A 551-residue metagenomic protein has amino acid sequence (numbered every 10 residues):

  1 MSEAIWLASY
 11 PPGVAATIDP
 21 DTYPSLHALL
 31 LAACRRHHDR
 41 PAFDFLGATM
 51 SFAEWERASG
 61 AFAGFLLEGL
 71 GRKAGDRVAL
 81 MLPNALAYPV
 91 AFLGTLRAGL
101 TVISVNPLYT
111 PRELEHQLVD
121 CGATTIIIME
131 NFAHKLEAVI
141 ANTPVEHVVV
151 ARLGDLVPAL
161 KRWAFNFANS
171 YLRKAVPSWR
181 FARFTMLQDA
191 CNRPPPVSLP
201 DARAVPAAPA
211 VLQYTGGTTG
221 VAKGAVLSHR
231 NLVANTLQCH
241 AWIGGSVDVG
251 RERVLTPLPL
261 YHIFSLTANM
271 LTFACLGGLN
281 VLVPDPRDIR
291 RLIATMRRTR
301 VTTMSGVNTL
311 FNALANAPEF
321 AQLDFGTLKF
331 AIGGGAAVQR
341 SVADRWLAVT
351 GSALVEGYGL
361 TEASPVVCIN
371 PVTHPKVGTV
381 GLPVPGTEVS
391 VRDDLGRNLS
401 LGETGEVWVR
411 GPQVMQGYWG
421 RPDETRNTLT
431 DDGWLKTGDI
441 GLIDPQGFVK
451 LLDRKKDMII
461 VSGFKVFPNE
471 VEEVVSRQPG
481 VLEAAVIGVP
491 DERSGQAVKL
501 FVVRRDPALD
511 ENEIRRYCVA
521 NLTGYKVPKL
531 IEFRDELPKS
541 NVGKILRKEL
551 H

Functional and structural regions predicted by a protein language model:
A15-P24, L156, N166-P209: Flexible, low-complexity linker/hinge segments
D21-T22, L31, D39-K73, A79-A85 (+3 more regions): Conserved AMP-binding/adenylate-forming core of the ANL superfamily
G69-K73, R193-A208, L212-L255, G278: Conserved adenylate-forming
L82, L100-H116, E130-K135, L153 (+3 more regions): ATP-dependent adenylate-forming carboxylate-activation enzymes
R97-D189, R505-P507: Structural core segment of the AMP-binding/adenylate-forming
Y109, I126, M304, L395 (+7 more regions): AMP-binding/adenylate-forming catalytic core of the ANL superfamily
V233-R253, I263-T302, A317: Conserved AMP-binding/adenylation subdomain of ANL enzymes
R298-G306, A315-P375, E388: Gly/Ser/Thr-rich phosphate-binding loop
